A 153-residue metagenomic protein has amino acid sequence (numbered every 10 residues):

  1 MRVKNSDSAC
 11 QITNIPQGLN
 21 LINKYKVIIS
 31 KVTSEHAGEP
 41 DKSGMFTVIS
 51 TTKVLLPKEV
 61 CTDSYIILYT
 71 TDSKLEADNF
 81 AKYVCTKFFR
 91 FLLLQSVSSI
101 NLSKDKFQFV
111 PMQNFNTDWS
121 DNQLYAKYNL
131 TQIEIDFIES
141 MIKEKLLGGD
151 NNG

Functional and structural regions predicted by a protein language model:
M1-D118, Q123-N129, E134, S140-G153: Polybasic, glycine- and aromatic-enriched phosphate-binding surface used to engage nucleic acids
